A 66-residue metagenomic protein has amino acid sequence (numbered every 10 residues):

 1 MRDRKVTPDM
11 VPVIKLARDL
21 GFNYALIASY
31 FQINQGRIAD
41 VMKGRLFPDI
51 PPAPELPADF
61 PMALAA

Functional and structural regions predicted by a protein language model:
M1-V13, L56-P57: Short, Lys/Arg-enriched anionic-surface-contact patches
A17-D19: Short amphipathic helical patch at the helix-1/turn junction of helix-turn-helix
G21-N23: Residue-level signal for the short linker/turn that defines the boundary of a DNA-recognition helix
L26-F31: Short alpha-helical "recognition helix" segments of helix-turn-helix
M42: DNA major-groove recognition helix of helix-turn-helix
P48-A66: Short Lys/Arg-enriched helix C-cap and helix-to-coil transition segments that create basic nucleic-acid-contact patches
